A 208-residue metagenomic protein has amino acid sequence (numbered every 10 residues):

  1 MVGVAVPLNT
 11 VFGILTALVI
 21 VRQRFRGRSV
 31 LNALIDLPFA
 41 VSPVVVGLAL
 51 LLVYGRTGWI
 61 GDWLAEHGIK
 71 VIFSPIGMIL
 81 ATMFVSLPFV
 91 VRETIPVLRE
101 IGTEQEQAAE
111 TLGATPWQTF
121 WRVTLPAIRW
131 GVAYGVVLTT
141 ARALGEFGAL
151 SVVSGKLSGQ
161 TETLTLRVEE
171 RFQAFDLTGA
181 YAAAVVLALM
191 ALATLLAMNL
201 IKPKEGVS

Functional and structural regions predicted by a protein language model:
M1-V6, A17, I35, G47-L51 (+6 more regions): Alpha-helical transmembrane segments of multi-pass integral membrane proteins
G3-F12, T16, S42, W121 (+5 more regions): Hydrophobic alpha-helical transmembrane segments of multipass integral membrane proteins, especially permease/channel
V4-I35, L52, W63, Q105 (+1 more regions): Transmembrane-helix boundary motif in ABC transporter permease subunits
G27, G47-M83, W117, S154-L157: Membrane-interfacial helix termini and adjacent extracytoplasmic/periplasmic loops of multi-pass transporters
L37, F84-S86, V90-G102, P116-A149 (+1 more regions): Transmembrane alpha-helices
A40-G47: Transmembrane alpha-helices and adjacent helix-loop boundaries
I95-E110, V123, Y181-S208: C-terminal transmembrane helix and the adjacent membrane-cytosol boundary/short C-terminal tail of inner/organellar
L150-A197: Interhelical loop and adjacent transmembrane-helix boundary motif in polytopic membrane transport permeases
